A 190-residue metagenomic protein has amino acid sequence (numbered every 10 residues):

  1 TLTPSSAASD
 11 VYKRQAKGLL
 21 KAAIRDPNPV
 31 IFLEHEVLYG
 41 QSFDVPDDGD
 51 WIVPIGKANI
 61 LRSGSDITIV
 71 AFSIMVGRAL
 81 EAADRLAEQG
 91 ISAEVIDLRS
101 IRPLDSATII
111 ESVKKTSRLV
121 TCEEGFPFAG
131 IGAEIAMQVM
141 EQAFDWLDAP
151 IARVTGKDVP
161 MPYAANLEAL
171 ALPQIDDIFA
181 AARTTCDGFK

Functional and structural regions predicted by a protein language model:
T1-A8: Single conserved hydrophobic/aromatic residue that forms the stacking wall/gate of nucleotide- or nucleobase-binding
V11: Active-site loops and adjacent core secondary-structure elements that bind or stabilize anionic groups
R14-D48: Helix-enriched interaction subdomains in cytosolic or periplasmic regions, typified by TIR/SEFIR signaling/NADase cores
E36-K190: Thiamine diphosphate
